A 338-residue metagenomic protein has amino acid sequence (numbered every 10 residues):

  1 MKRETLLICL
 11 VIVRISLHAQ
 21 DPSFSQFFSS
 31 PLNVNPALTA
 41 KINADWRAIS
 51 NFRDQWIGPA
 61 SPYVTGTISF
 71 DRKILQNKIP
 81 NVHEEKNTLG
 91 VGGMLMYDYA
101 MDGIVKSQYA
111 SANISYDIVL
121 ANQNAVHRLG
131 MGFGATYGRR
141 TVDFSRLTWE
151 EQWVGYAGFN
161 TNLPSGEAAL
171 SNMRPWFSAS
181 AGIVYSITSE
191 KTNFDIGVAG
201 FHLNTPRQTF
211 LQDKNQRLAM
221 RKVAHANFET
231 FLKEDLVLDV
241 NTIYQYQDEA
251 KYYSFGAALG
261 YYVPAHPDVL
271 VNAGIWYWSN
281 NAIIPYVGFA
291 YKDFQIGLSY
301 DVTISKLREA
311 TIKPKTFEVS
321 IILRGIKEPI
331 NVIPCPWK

Functional and structural regions predicted by a protein language model:
M1: NAD-dependent ADP-ribosyltransferases
E4-V13: Sec-dependent N-terminal signal peptides
I15-A19: Sec/Tat signal peptide C-region and signal peptidase I cleavage site
Q20-K338: Subset of outer-membrane beta-barrel
